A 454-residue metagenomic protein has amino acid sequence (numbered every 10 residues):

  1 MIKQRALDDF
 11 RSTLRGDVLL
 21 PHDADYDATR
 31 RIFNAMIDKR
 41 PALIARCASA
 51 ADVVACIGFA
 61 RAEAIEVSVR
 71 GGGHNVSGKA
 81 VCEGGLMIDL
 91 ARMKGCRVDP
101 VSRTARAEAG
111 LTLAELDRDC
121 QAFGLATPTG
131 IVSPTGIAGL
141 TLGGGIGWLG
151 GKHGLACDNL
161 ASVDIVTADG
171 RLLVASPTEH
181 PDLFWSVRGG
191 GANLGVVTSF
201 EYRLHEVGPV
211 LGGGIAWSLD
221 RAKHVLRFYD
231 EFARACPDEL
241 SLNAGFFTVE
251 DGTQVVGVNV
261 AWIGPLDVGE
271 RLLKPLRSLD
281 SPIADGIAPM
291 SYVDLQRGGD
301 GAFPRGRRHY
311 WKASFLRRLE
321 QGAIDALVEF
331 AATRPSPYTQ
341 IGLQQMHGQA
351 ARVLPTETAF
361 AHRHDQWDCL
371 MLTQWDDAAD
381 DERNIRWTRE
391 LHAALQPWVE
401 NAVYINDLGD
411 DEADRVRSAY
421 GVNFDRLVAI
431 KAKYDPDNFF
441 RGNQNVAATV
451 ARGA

Functional and structural regions predicted by a protein language model:
M1-A454: Soluble FAD-dependent oxygen oxidases
